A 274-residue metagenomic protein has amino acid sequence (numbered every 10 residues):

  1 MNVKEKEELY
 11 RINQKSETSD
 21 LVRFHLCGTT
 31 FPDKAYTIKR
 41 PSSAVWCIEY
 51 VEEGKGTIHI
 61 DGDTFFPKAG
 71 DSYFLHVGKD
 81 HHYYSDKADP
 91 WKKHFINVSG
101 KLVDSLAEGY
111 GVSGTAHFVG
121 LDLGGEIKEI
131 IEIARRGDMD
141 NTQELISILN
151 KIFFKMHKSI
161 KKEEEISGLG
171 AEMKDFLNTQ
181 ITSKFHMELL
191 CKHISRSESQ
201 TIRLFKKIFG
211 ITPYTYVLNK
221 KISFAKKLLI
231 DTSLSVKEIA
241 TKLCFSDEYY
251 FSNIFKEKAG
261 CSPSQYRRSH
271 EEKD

Functional and structural regions predicted by a protein language model:
M1-R23, K39, A116, I133-R136: A short, N-terminal "cap"/entry segment at the start of jelly-roll beta-barrel domains of the cupin/DSBH fold
N2, S19-S113: N-terminal regulatory/effector-sensing and dimerization cores that precede helix-turn-helix DNA-binding domains
A44, I166, L218: Short, conserved glycine- and acidic-residue-centered signature motifs in active-site or ligand-binding loops
G54, G70-D71, T201, A225 (+1 more regions): Short hydrophobic/aromatic patches on the structural cores and recognition surfaces of FHA
S85, S159-I160, K206: Sigma70-family region 2
I96-S105, G109, V119-T182, K192 (+2 more regions): An amphipathic alpha-helical interaction segment
D175, T179, E188, K206-N253 (+3 more regions): Terminal helix-turn-helix DNA-binding modules in bacterial transcription factors
K184, R196, T232-L234: A short, glycine-centered helix-capping/turn motif at helix boundaries that positions DNA-contacting or catalytic
